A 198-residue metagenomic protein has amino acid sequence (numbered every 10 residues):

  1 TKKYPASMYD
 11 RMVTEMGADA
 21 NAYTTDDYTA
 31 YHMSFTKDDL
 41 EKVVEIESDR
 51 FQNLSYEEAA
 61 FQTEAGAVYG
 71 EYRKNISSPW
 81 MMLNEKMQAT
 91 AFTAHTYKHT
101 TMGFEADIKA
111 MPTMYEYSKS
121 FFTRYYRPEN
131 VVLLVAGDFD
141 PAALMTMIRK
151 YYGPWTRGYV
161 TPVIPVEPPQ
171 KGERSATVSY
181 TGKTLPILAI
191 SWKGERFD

Functional and structural regions predicted by a protein language model:
T1, V13, Y31, E47 (+5 more regions): Buried hydrophobic packing residues in well-ordered domains
T1-M33, H99-G103: M16/MPP (pitrilysin/insulinase) zinc-metallopeptidase core fold and M16-derived inactive scaffolds
K3, S34-A65: M16/insulysin-pitrilysin zinc metalloprotease superfamily fold
T14, S55-R73, D140, Y159-G172: Acidic/histidine-enriched alpha-helical segments
N53, E57, P141-A142, P154-R157 (+1 more regions): Short beta-strands and strand-coil junctions in structured, solvent-facing domains, enriched
A65, W80, Y115-Y151: Non-catalytic, conformational "gating/processing" segments within enzyme and secreted inhibitor domains
R73, V160-D198: His/Glu-based metal-binding/catalytic segments typifying zinc-dependent metallopeptidases
T90-V131, V163-E167, R196-D198: Histidine-acidic residue clusters that define the catalytic metal-binding segment of zinc metallopeptidase domains
